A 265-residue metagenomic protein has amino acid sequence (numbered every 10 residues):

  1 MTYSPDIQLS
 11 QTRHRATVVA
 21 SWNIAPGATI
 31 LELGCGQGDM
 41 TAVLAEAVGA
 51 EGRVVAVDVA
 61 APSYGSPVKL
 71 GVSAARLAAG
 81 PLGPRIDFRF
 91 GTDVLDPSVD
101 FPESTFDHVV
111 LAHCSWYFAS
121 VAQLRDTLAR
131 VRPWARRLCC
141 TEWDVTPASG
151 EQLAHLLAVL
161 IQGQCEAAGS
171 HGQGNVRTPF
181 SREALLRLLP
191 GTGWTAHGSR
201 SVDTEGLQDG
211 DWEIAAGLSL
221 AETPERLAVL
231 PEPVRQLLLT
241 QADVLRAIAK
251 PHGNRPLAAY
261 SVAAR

Functional and structural regions predicted by a protein language model:
L9-T29, V43: Conserved alpha-helix/loop element of class I SAM-dependent methyltransferases that forms part of the SAM/SAH-binding
Q37-G49: Conserved SAM-binding loop of SAM-dependent methyltransferases across substrates and taxa, primarily the Class I
E46-D96: Class I SAM-dependent methyltransferase SAM/SAH-binding core
D107-A122: A short SAM/SAH-binding and catalytic strip from SAM-dependent methyltransferases
Q123-R137: A short glycine-rich, Lys/Arg-flanked "PGG" loop and its adjoining helix->strand segment in the class I
C139-Q162: Conserved class I S-adenosyl-L-methionine
V176-G193: Short alpha-helix
D203-K250: C-terminal helical/coil "lid" or tail adjacent to the Rossmann-like core of SAM-dependent
